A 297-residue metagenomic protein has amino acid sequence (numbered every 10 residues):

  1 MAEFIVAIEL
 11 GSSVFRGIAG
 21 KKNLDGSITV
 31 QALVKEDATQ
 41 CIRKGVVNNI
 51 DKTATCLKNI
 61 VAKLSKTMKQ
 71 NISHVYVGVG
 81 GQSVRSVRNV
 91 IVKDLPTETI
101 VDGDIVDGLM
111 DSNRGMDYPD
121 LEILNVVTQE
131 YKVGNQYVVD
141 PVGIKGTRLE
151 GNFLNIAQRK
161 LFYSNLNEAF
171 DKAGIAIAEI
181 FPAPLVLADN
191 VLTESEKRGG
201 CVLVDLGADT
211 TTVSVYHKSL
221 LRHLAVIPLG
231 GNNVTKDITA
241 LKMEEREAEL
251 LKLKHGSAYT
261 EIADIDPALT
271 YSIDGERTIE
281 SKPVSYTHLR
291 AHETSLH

Functional and structural regions predicted by a protein language model:
M1-V14, I18-L203, L220-R222, G231 (+3 more regions): Nucleotide/phosphate-binding catalytic cleft detector across ATP-hydrolyzing and phosphate-transferring enzymes
G199-A240: Glycine-rich phosphate-binding loop of actin/hexokinase-like ATP-binding domains
L251: Acidic/histidine metal-binding catalytic segments
A291-T294: Short, small-residue-biased leader/transition segments that mark boundaries at the very start of proteins
